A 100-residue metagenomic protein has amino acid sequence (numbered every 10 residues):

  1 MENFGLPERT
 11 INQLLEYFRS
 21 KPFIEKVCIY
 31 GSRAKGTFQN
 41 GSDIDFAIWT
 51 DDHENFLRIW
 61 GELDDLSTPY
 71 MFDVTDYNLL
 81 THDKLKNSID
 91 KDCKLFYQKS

Functional and structural regions predicted by a protein language model:
M1-K26, A34-N40, W49-S100: Catalytic core of pol beta-like nucleotidyltransferases
